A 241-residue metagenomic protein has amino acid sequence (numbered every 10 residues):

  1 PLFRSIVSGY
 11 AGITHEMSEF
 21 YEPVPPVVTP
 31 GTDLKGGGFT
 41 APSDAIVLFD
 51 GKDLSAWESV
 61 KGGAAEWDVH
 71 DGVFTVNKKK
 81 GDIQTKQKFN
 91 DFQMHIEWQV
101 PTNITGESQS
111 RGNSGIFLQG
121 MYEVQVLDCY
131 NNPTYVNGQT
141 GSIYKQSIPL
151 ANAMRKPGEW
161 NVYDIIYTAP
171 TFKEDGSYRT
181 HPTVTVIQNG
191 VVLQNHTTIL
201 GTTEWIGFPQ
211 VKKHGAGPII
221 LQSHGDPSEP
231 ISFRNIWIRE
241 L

Functional and structural regions predicted by a protein language model:
P1: Extracellular interaction modules
R4-L241: Carbohydrate-interacting regions of secretory-pathway proteins
